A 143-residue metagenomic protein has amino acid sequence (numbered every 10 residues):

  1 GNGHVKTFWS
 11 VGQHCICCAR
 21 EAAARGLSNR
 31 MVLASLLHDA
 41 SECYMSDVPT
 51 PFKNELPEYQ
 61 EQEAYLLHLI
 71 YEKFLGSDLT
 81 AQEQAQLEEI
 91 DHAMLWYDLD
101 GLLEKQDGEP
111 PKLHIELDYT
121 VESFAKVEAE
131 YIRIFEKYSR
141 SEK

Functional and structural regions predicted by a protein language model:
G1-K143: Metal-dependent phosphohydrolase cores
